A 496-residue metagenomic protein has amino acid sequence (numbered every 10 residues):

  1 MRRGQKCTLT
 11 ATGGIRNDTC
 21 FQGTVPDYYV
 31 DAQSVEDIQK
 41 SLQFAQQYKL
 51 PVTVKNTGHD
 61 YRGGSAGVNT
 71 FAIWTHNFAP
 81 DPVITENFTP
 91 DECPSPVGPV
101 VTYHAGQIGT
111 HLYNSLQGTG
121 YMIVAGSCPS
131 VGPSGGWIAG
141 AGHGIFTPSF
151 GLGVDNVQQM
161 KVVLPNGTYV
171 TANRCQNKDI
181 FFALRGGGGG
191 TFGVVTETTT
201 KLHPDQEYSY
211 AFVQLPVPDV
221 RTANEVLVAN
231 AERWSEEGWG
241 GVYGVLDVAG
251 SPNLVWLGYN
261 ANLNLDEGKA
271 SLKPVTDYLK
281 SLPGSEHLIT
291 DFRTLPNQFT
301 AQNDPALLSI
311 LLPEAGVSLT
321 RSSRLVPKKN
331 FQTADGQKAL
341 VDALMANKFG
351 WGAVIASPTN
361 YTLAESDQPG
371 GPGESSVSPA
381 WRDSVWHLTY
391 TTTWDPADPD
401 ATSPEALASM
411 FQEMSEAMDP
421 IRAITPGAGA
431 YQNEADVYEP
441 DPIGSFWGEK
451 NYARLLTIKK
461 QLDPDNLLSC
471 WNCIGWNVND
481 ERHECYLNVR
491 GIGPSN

Functional and structural regions predicted by a protein language model:
M1-N496: Soluble FAD-dependent oxygen oxidases
